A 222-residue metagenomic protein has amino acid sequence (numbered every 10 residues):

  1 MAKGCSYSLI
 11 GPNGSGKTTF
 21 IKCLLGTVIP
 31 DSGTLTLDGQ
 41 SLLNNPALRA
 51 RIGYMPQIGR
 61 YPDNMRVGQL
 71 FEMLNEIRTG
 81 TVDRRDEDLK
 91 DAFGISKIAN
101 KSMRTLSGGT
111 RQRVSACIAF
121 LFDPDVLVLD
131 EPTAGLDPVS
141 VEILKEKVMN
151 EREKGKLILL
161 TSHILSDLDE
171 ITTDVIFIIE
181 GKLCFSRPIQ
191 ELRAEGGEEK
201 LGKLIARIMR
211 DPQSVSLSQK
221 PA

Functional and structural regions predicted by a protein language model:
L25: Helix-to-loop junction immediately C-terminal to a conserved catalytic motif
G33-L48: Conserved ABC transporter NBD signature motif
E72, D83-I98: Conserved ABC ATPase "signature" region
S102-G109: Conserved ABC ATPase signature
A116: Hydrophobic anchor residue at the start of the ABC signature
L127-E131: Catalytic Walker B motif of ABC-type/P-loop ATPase nucleotide-binding domains
